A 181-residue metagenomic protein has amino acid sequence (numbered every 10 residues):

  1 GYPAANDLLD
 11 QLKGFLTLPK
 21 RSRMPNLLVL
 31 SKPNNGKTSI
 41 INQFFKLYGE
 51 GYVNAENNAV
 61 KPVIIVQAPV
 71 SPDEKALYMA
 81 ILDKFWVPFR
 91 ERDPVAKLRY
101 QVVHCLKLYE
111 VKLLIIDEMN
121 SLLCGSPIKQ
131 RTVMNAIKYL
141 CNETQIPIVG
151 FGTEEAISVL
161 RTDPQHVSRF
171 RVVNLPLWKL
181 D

Functional and structural regions predicted by a protein language model:
G1-P25: A short, basic N-terminal segment
L9-Q11, D73-A80, P88-A136, L140-P147: Mid-core helix/loop region of P-loop NTP-binding domains shared across ATPases and GTPases
R21-Q43: Walker A/P-loop nucleotide-binding motif
M24-L28, V63, L113: Residue-level preference for the first positions of well-ordered beta-strands
L47-N57, V87-P88: Post-Walker A helix-loop "phosphate-sensing" segment adjacent to the P-loop in P-loop NTPases
K61-P72: A short hydrophobic beta-strand->loop->alpha-helix junction that borders the nucleotide-binding pocket of P-loop NTPases
L140-T162: Sensor-1/coupling segment of RecA-like P-loop NTPase cores
R161-L177: A short helix-turn-beta junction within AAA+ P-loop NTPase domains corresponding to the substrate/partner-engaging
